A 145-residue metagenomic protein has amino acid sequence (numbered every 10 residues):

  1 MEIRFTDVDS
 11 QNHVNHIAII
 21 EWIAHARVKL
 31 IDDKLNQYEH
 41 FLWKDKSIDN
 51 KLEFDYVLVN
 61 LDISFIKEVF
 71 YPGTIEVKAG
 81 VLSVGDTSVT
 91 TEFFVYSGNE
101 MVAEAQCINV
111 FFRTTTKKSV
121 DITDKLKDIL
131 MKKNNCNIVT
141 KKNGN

Functional and structural regions predicted by a protein language model:
M1-T74, L82-N145: Terminal targeting signals and extreme-terminal segments of soluble enzymes
